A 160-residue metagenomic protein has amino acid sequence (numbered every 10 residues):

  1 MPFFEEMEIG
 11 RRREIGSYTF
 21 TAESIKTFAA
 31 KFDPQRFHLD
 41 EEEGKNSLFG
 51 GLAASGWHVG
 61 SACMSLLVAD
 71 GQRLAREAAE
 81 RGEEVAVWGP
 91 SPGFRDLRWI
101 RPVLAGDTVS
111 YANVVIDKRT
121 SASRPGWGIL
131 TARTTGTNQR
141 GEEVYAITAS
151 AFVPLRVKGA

Functional and structural regions predicted by a protein language model:
M1-E14, W99-A160: HotDog/MaoC-like acyl-thioester-processing domains
M1-P92, R156-A160: Hot-dog-fold acyl-thioester-processing enzymes
R95-L97: Conserved interaction-surface patches within small, structured recognition/assembly domains
